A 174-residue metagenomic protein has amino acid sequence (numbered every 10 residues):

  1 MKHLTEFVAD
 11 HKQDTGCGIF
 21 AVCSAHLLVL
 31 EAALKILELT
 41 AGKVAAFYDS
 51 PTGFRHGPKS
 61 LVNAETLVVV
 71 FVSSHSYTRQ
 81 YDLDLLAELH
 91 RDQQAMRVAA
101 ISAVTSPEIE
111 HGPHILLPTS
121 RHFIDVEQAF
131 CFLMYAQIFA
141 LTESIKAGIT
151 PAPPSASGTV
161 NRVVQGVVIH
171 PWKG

Functional and structural regions predicted by a protein language model:
M1-G174: A SIS-like phosphosugar-recognition module
